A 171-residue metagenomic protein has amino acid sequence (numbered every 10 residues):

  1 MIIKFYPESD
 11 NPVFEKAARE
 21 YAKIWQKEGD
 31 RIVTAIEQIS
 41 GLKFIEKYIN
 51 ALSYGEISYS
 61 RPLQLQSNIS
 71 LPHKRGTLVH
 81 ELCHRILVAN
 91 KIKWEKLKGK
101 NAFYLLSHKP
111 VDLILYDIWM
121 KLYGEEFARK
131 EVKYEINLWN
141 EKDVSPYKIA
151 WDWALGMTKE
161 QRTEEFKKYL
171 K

Functional and structural regions predicted by a protein language model:
I2-R61, D117, K121-G124: Auxiliary, metal-adjacent structural segments of Zn-dependent hydrolase domains
K23-D30, P72-H73, T77, N101-L105: Soluble non-cytosolic domains of exported or imported proteins
R31, A35, T77, L106-I114: Extracytoplasmic/secreted proteins, especially bacterial periplasmic and envelope-associated proteins
A51, S70-H73, K91-E95, A102: Catalytic phosphate/metal-binding cores of nucleic-acid and nucleotide-processing enzymes, i.e., regions that mediate
P62-L78: Short pre-active-site segment immediately N-terminal to the catalytic Zn-binding motif
G76-N90: Active-site recognition of the HExxH zinc-binding catalytic motif
L97-V144: Post-HExxH zinc-binding segment in Zn-dependent metallohydrolases
R129-K171: Pan-zinc metallopeptidase signature
